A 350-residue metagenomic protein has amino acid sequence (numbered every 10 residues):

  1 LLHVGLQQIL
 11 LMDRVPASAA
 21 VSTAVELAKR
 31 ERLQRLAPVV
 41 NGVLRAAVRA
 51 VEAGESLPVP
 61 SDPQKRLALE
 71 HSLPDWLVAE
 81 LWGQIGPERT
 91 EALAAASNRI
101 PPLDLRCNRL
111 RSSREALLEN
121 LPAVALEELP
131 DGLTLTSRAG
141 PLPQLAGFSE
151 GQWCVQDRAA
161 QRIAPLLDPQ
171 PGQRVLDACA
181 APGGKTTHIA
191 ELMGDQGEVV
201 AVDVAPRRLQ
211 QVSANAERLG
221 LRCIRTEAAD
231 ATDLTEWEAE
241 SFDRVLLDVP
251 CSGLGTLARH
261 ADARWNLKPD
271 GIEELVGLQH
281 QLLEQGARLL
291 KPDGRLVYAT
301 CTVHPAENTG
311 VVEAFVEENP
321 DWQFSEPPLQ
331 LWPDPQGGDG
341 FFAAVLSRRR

Functional and structural regions predicted by a protein language model:
L1-R350: S-adenosylmethionine
